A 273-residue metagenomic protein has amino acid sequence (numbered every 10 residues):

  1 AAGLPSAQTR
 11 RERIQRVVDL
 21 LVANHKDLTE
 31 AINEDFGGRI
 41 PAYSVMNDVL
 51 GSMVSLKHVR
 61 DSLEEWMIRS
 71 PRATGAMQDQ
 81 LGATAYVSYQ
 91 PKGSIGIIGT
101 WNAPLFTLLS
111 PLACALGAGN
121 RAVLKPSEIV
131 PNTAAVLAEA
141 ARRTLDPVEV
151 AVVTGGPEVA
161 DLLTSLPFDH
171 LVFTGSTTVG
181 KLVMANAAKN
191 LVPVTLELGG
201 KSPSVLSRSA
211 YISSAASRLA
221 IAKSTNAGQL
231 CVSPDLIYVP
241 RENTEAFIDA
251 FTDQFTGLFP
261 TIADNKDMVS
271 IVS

Functional and structural regions predicted by a protein language model:
A1-T84: N-terminal Rossmann-like NAD(P)+-binding subdomain of aldehyde/semialdehyde dehydrogenases
R10, L56, G119, V150 (+4 more regions): Residue-level signal for inorganic ion chemistry
G75-L145, L191, S213: Conserved small-residue-rich beta-alpha loop and adjacent elements that most often cradle the phosphate/pyrophosphate
T84-A85, V152-D169: A structured beta-alpha segment of the ubiquitous adenosine-cofactor-binding alpha/beta core
I98, T174, E197-G199: Short beta-strand segments
N120, K125-S127, T154, T174-G175 (+1 more regions): Short beta->alpha connector loops at strand-helix junctions that form conserved, small/polar/Pro-enriched
L145, T178-S273: ALDH superfamily catalytic-core signature
